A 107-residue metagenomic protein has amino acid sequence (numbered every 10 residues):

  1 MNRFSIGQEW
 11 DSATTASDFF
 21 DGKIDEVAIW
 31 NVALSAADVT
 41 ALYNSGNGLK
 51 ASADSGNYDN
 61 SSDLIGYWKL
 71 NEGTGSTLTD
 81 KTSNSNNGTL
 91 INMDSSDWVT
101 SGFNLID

Functional and structural regions predicted by a protein language model:
M1-V39, S45-T82, D107: Extracellular glycan-associated modules
N86-D107: Extracellular glycan-recognition surfaces and repeat-rich motifs
